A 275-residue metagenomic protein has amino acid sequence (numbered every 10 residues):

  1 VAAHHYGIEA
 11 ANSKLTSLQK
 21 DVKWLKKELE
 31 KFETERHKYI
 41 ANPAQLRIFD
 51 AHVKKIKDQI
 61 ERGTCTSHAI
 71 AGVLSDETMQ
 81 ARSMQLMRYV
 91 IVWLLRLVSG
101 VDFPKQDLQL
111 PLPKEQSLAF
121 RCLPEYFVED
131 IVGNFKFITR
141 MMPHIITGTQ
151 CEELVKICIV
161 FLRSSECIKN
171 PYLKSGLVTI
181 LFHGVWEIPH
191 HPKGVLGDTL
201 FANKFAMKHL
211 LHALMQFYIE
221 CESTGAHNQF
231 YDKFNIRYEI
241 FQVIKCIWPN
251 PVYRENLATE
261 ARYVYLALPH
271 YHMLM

Functional and structural regions predicted by a protein language model:
V1-M275: Extended alpha-helical scaffold domains
